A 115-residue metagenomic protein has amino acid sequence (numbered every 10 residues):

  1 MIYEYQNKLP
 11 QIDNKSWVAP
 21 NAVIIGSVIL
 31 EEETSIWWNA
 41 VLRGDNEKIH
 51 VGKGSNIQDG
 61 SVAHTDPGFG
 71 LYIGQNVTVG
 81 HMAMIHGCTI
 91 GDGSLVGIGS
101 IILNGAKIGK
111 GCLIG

Functional and structural regions predicted by a protein language model:
M1-S16: Extreme N-terminal tail/first-helix region
N14, A19-P20, I25-G26, E31-E32 (+12 more regions): Left-handed beta-helix
